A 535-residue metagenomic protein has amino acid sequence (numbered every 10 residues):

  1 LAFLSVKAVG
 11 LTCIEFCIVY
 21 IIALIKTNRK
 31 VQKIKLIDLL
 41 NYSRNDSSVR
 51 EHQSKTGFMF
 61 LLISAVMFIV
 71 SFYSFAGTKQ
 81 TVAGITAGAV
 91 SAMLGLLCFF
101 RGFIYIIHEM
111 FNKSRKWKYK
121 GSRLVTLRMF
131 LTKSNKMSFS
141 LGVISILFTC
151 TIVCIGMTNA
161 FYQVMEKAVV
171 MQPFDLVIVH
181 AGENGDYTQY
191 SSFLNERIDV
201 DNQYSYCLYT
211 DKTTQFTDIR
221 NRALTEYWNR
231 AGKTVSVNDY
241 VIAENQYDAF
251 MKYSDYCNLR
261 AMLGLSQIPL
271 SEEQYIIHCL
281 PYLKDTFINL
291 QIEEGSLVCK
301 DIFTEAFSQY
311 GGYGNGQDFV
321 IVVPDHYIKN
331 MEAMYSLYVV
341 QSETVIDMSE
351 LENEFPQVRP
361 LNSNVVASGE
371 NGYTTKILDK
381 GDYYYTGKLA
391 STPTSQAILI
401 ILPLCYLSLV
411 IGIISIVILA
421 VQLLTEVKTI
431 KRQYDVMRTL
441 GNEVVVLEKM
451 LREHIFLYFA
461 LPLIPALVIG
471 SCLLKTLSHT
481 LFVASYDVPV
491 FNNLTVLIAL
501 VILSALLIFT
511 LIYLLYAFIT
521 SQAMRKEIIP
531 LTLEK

Functional and structural regions predicted by a protein language model:
A2-K7, T81-A89, A390-A397, D487-V501: Membrane-interface segments at the starts/ends of alpha-helical transmembrane spans
K7-K26, S48-M165, A460-T476, A499-S521: Alpha-helical transmembrane segments, especially those used as permease/efflux helices and single-pass anchors
T27, I411-Q433: A hydrophobic alpha-helix feature that marks transmembrane segments and, especially, their cytosolic C-terminal ends
I34-V49, Q522-K535: Short cytosolic juxtamembrane segments of multi-pass membrane proteins
M129, Q433, V444-L463: Start (N-cap) of specific transmembrane helices in multi-pass transporter permeases
E166-I413: Basic-flanked hydrophobic alpha-helices used for secretion and membrane insertion
T392-I416, M437, R452-P462, C472 (+1 more regions): Extended, charge-rich low-complexity regions and/or helical-solenoid scaffolds
